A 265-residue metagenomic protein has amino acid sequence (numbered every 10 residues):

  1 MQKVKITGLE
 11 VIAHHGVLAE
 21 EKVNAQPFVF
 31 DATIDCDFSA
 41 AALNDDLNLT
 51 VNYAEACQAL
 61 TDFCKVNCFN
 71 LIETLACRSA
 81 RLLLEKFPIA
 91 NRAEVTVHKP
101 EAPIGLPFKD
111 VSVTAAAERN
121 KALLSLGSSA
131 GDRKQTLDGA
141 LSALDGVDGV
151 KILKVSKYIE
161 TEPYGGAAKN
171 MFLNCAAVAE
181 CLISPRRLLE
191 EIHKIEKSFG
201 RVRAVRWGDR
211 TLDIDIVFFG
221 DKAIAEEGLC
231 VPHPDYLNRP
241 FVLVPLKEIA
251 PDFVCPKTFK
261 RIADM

Functional and structural regions predicted by a protein language model:
M1-L124, S128: N-terminal, polar/charged subdomain of small-to-medium soluble alpha/beta proteins
I34-C36, S128, V178-I183, F218-D221: Short beta-strand-to-loop capping motifs
D37-F38, A42, K121, S156 (+2 more regions): Flexible, gly/pro- and Lys/Arg-enriched active-site loops
F38-L43, Q135, I183-L189, A225-E226: Short, conserved charged micro-motifs
A42-A54, G139, G146-S184: Short, surface-exposed acidic-centric catalytic microdomains
T96-P100, Y158-E160, V217-F219: Short loop/turn motifs enriched for small/polar and acidic residues
K121-L141, G149-V150: Extended accessory regions or peripheral subdomains of proteins
G139-L144, L188-I195: Short amphipathic alpha-helices in soluble, non-transmembrane regions that often serve as interface/regulatory elements
